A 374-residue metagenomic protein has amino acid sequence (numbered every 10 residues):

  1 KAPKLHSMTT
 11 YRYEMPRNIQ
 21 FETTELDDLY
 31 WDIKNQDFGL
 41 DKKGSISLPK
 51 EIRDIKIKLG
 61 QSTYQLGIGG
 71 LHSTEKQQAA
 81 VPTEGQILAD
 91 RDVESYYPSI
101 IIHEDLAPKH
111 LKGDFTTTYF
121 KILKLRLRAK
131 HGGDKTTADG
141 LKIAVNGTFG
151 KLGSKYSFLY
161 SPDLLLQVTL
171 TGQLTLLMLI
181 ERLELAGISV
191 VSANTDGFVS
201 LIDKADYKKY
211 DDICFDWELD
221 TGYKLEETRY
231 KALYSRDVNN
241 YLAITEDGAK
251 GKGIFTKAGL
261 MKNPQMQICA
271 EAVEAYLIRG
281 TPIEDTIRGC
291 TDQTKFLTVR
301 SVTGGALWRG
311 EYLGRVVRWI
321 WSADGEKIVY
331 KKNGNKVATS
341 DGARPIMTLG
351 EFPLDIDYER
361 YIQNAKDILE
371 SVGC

Functional and structural regions predicted by a protein language model:
K1-L88, V93-E94, S99, D139-Q173 (+4 more regions): Common nucleic-acid-contacting/processivity interface regions adjacent to the catalytic cores of nucleic-acid enzymes
A2-L5, T9-R17, F21-E25, Q36 (+4 more regions): C-terminal, non-catalytic extensions of nucleic-acid polymerases
L88-L125, T148-K151: Function-dense linear segments that define catalytic or interfacial modules in macromolecule-processing proteins
I100-H103, S157, R236-N240: Short acidic, glycine/serine/threonine-rich loops at helix termini
Y119-D139, A144: Basic, alpha-helical interaction scaffolds
K135-T136, E181-V191, W217-K224: Secondary-structure transition/capping motifs at alpha-helix termini and the adjoining loop/turn into the next element
V199-A205: Short beta-strand-to-loop capping motifs
